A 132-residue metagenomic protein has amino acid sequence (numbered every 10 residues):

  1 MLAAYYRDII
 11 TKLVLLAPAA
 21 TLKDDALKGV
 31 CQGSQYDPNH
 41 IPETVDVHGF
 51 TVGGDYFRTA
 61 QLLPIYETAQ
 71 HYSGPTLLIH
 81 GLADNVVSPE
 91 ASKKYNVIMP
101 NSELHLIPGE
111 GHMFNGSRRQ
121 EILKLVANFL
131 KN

Functional and structural regions predicted by a protein language model:
M1: Glycine-rich nucleophile elbow surrounding the catalytic serine of serine-hydrolase chemistry
Y5-D55: Hydrolase active-site cap/lid region
F50-T68: Active-site nucleophile elbow and catalytic-triad environment of alpha/beta-hydrolase enzymes
H71-S73, L78-H80, D84: Short beta-strand/loop motif that positions the catalytic acidic residue of the alpha/beta-hydrolase fold
G74, S88-V97, R119: Short alpha-helix in the alpha/beta-hydrolase fold that links the catalytic acid
A83-V87, H112: Acidic catalytic loop of the alpha/beta-hydrolase fold
E110-L123: Catalytic histidine-centered segment of alpha/beta-hydrolase-like enzymes
L125-N132: C-terminal alpha-helix
